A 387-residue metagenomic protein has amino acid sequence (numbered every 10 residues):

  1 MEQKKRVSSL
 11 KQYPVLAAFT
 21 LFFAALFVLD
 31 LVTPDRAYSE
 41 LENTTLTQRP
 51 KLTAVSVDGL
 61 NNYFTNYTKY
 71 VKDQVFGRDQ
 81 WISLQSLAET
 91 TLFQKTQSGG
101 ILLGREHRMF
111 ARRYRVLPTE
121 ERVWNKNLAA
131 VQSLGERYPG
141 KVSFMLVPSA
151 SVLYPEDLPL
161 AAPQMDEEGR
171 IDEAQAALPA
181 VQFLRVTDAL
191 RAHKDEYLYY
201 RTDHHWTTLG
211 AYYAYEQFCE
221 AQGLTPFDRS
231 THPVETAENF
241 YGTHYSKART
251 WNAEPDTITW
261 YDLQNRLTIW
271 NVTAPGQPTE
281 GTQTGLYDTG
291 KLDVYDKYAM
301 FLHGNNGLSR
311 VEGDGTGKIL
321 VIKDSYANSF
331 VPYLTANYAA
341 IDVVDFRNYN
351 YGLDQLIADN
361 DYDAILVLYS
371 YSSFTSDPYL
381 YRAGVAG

Functional and structural regions predicted by a protein language model:
M1-G387: Extracellular glycan-modifying ectodomains
